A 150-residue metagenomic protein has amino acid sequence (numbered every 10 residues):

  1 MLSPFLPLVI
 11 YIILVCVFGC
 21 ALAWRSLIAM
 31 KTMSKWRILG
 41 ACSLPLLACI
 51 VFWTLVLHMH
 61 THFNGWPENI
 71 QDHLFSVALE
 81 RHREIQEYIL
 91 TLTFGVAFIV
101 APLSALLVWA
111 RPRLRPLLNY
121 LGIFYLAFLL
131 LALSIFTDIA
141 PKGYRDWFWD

Functional and structural regions predicted by a protein language model:
M1-F18: Hydrophobic transmembrane alpha-helical segments in integral membrane proteins
V17-F18, S43, L47, V51 (+3 more regions): Hydrophobic, lipid-facing residues on alpha-helical transmembrane segments of integral membrane proteins
G19-S26, A101-L107: Alpha-helical transmembrane segments
S26-A41, L107-N119: Membrane-interface helix-boundary motifs at transmembrane edges
S34-F52, L118-A132: Transmembrane alpha-helical segments of multi-pass membrane proteins
T54-Q71, D138-Y144: Membrane-helix interface motif
H60-L107: Short alpha-helical packing/oligomerization segments
A132-D150: Juxtamembrane boundary at the C-terminal end of a transmembrane helix
